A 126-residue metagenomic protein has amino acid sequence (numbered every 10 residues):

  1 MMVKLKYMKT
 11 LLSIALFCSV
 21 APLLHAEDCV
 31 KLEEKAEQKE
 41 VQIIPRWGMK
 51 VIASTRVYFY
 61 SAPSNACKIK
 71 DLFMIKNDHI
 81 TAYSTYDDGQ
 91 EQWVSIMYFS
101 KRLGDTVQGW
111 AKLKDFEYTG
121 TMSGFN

Functional and structural regions predicted by a protein language model:
M2-L12: Bacterial N-terminal signal peptides that target proteins for export
L11-A21: Bacterial N-terminal signal peptides
A26-P63, L72-K76, S84-G89, D115-N126: SH3-family beta-barrel domains
P63-N65, K101: Change "in extracellular beta-sheet-rich domains … of secreted and cell-surface proteins" to "in beta-sheet-rich domains
D71-K114: SH3/SH3-like beta-barrel superfamily modules
